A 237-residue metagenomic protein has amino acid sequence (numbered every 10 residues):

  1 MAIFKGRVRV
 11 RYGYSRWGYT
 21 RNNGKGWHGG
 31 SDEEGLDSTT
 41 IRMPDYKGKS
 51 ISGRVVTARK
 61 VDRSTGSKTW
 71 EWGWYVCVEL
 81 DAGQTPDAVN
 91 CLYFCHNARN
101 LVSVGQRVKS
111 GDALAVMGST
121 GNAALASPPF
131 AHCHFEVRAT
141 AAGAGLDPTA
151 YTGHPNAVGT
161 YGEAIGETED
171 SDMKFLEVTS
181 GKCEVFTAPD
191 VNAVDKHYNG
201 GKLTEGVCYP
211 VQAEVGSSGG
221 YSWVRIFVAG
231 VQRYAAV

Functional and structural regions predicted by a protein language model:
M1-R7, S103-D112, P128-M173: Acidic, glycine-rich catalytic/binding loops that coordinate metals and/or anionic ligands
A2-G6, G24-S67: Short, glycine/small-residue-enriched coil/turn segments at secondary-structure junctions
P44-L101, A123-H134, S222: Zn2+-dependent peptidoglycan hydrolase active-site motif and core
A58, A113, G118-S119, E214: Short, surface-exposed secondary-structure boundary micro-motifs
K109, A115-V116, T204, P210: Hydrophobic beta-strand signal
E169-D172, F227-V237: Boundary regions of SH3-family modules and the immediately adjacent low-complexity/disordered segments in eukaryotic
K174-W223, F227: Beta-loop motif signature
